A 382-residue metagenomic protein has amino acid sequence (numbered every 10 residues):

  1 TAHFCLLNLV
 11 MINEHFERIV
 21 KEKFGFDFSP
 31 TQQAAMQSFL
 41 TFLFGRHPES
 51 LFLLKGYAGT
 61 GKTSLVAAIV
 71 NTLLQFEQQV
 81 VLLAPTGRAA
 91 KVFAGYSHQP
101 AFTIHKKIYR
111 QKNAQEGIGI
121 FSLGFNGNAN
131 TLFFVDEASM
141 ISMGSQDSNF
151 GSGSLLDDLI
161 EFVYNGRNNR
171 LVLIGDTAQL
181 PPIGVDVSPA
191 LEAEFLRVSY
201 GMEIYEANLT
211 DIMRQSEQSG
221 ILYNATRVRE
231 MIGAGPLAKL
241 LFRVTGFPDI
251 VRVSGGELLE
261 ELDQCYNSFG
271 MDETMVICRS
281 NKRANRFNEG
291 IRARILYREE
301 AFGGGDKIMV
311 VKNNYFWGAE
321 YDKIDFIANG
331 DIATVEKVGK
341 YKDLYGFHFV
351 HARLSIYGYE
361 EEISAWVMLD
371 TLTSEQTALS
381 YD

Functional and structural regions predicted by a protein language model:
T1-V10: Short, Lys/Arg-enriched N-terminal segments with co-localized hydrophobic residues within the first ~10-30 amino acids
H3, H15-F16, F39-L40, H47 (+4 more regions): Conserved helicase motor core of P-loop NTPases
M11, Q32, Q79-V81, G246-S254: Long, low-complexity, intrinsically disordered N-terminal extensions of eukaryotic proteins, enriched
F16-S50: Conserved pre-motif I regulatory segment
F26-Q33, Q146-S154, R252-E257: Conserved phosphate-coordination/catalytic loops
F28, L82, V276: Conserved SAM-binding loop
Q32, T86, S280: Short, conserved phosphate/pyrophosphate- and ester-handling motifs at nucleotide-, phospho-/glycolipid
M36-Q37, T41, R46-L237: ASCE P-loop NTPase helicase motor core
